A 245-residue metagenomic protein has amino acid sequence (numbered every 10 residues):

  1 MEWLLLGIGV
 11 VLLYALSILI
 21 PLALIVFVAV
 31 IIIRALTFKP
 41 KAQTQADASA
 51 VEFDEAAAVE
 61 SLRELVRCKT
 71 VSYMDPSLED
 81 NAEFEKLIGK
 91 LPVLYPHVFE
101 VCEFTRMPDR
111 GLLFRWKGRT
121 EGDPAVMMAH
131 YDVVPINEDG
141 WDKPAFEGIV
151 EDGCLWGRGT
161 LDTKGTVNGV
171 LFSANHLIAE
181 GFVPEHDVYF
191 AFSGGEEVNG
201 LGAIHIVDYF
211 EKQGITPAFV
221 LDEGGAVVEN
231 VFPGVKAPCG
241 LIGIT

Functional and structural regions predicted by a protein language model:
M1-L19: Feature marks short, highly hydrophobic, charge-poor N-terminal signal-anchor/signal peptide-like helices that anchor
L12, N81-E85, A237-P238: Glycine-rich, flexible loop segments associated with nucleotide phosphate handling
S17, P21-T163, E180-P184: Acidic/His- and Gly-rich active-site-bordering loop/insert found across diverse amide/peptide-bond hydrolases
L155, L161-I244: Acidic/histidine-rich catalytic neighborhood of metal-dependent amide-processing enzymes
